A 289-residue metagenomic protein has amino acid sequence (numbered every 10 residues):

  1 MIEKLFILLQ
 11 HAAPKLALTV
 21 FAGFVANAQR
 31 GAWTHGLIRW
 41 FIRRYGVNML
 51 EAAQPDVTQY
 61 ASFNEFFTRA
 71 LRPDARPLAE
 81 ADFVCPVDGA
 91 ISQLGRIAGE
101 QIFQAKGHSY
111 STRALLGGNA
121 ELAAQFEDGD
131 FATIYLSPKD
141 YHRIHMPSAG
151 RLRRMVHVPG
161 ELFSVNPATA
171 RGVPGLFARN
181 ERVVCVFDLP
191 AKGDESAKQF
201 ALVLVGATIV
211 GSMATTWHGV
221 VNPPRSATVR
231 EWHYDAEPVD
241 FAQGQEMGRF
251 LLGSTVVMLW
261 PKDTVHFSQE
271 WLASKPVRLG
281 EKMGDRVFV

Functional and structural regions predicted by a protein language model:
M1-V289: Contiguous, well-folded functional domains in the mature portion of proteins
